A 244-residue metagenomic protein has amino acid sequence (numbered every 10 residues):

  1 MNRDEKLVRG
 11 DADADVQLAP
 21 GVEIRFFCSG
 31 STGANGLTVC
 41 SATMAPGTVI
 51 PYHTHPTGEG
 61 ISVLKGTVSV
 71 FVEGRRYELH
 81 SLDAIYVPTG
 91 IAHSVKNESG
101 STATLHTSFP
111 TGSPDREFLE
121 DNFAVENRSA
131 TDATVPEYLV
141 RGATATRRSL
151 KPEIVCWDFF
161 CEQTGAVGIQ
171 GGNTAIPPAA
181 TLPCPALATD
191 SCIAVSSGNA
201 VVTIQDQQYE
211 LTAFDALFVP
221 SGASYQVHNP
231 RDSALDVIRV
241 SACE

Functional and structural regions predicted by a protein language model:
M1-G36, R116-G168: A short, N-terminal "cap"/entry segment at the start of jelly-roll beta-barrel domains of the cupin/DSBH fold
G21-C28, C40-H55, E153-F160, Q170-L187: Conserved short histidine dyad/triad with adjacent acidic residue
S41-A45, T54-V70, S108-P110, N173-I176 (+1 more regions): Short, conserved beta-strand element in jelly-roll/cupin
I50, I85, V95, C156-F159 (+6 more regions): Fold-core signature of tandem repeat domains
G60, T67-S69, R76, A92 (+6 more regions): Structural motif
G74-T89, D206-G222: Short acidic-glycine-tyrosine-enriched beta hairpin
Y86, G100-F118, F218, D232-E244: A short hydrophobic beta-strand segment most commonly corresponding to one strand of the jelly-roll/cupin
K96-S99, V227-P230: Asparagine-centered strand-capping/turn motif at beta-strand->loop junctions
